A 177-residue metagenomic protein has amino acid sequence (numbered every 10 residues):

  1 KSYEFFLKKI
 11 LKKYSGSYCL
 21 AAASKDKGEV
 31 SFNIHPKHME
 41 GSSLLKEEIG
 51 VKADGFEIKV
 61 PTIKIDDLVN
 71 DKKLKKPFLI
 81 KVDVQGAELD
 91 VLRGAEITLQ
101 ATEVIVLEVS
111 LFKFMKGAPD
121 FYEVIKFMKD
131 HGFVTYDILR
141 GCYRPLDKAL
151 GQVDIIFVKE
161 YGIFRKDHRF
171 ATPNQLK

Functional and structural regions predicted by a protein language model:
K1-K177: Phosphate/nucleotide-binding beta-alpha loop and adjacent structural elements of enzyme active sites
